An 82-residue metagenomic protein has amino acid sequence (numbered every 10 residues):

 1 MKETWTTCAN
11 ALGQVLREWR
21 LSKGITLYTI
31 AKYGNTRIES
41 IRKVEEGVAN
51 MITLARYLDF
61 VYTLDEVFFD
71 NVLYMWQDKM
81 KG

Functional and structural regions predicted by a protein language model:
M1-S22: A short, Lys/Arg-rich alpha-helix, primarily the initiator
T6, D70-G82: Short, charged recognition helix plus adjacent turn of helix-turn-helix-like nucleic-acid-binding domains
G13, G47, R56-F60: Residue-level detection of beta-strand scaffold positions
L16, L27, L54-Y57: Helix-turn-helix DNA-binding elements, focusing on the entry/boundary residues of the two helices that contact DNA
T29-A31: Short alpha-helical "recognition helix" segments of helix-turn-helix
N35, I52-N71: DNA major-groove recognition helix of helix-turn-helix/homeodomain DNA-binding modules
N35-M51: Recognition helix of helix-turn-helix/homeodomain-like DNA-binding domains that insert into the DNA major groove
